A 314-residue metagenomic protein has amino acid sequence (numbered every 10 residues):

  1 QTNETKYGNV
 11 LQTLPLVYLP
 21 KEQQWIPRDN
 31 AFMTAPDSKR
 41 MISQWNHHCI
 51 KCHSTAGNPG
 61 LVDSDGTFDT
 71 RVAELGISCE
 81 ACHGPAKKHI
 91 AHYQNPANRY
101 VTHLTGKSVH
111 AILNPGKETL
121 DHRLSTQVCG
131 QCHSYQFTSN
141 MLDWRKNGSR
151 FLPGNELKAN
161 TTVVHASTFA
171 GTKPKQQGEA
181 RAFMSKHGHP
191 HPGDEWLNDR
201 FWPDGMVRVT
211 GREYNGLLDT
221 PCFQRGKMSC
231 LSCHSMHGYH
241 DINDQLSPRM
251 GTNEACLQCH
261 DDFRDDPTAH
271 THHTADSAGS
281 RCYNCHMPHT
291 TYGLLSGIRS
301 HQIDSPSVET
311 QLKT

Functional and structural regions predicted by a protein language model:
Q1-T34, K51: A cross-kingdom signal targeting lumenal/periplasmic-facing segments of multi-pass membrane and secretory-pathway
Q1-Y7, I26-N30, N58-T314: Primarily the internal scaffold of c-type cytochrome electron-transfer domains, especially repeated/multiheme c-type
Q12, Q44-H48, L75-S78, P85: Generic hydrophobic, aliphatic-rich segments that mediate packing or membrane embedding
A31-M33, I42-H48, S54-T55: A gly/proline- and charged-residue-enriched helix-loop-helix capping module
A35-I42, G66-D69: Second-shell loop/turn segments in exported
